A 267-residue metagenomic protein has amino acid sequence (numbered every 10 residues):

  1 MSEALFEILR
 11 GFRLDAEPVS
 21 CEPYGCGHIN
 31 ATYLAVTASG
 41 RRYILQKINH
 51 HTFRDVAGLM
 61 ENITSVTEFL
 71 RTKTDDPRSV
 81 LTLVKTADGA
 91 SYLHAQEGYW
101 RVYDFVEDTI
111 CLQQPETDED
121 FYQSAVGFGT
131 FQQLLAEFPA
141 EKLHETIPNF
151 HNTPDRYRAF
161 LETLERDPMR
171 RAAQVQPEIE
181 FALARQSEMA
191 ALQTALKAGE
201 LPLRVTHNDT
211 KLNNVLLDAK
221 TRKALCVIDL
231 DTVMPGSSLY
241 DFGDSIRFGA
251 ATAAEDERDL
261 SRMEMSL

Functional and structural regions predicted by a protein language model:
M1-D15: Short, non-transmembrane alpha-helical segments in secretory-pathway proteins
L14-A38: ATP-binding glycine-rich phosphate-binding loop
E22-C26, Q46-A57, V106-Y122, E137-H207 (+1 more regions): ATP-dependent phospho-/nucleotidyl transfer catalytic cores
T32-L34, V102, V205: Conserved hydrophobic/aromatic beta-strand scaffold that supports enzyme active sites
A38-K142: ATP-binding pocket architecture of kinase catalytic cores
R41-Q46, T221-C226, G249-D256: Short acidic (Asp/Glu) and glycine-rich catalytic loops that position anionic groups and cofactors
I228-V233: Activation of the activation-loop gatekeeper triad in protein kinase-fold domains
L239-L267: Active-site activation/catalytic loop segments of kinase-like enzymes and analogous catalytic loops in related
